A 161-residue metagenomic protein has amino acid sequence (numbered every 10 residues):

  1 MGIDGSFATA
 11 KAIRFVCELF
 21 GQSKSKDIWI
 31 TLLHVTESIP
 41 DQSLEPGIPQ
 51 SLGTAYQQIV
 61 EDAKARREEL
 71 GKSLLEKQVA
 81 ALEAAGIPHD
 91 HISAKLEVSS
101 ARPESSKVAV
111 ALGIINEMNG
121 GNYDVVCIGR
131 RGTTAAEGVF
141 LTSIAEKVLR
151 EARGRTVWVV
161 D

Functional and structural regions predicted by a protein language model:
M1-E61: Small/aliphatic-rich secondary-structure junction motif
S6, E37, S99-A101, T133: Residue-level marker for beta-strand->alpha-helix junctions and adjacent short loops that shape enzyme
W29-T31, S93, W158: A structural signal for isolated positions on well-ordered beta-strands in alpha/beta enzyme cores
I48, V60, A101-K107, A135-G138: Short, flexible/disordered intra-domain loops and linkers
A55-R66, L96-S100: Short glycine/proline- and acidic residue-enriched helix-loop micro-motifs that form flexible lids or anion-recognition
K64-A81: Low-complexity, serine/threonine/proline-enriched polar segments
A80-V125, E146: Structural beta-alpha unit
L112-D161: Gly/Ser-rich helix-loop-strand patches that form or flank binding pockets for ribonucleotide-derived cofactors
